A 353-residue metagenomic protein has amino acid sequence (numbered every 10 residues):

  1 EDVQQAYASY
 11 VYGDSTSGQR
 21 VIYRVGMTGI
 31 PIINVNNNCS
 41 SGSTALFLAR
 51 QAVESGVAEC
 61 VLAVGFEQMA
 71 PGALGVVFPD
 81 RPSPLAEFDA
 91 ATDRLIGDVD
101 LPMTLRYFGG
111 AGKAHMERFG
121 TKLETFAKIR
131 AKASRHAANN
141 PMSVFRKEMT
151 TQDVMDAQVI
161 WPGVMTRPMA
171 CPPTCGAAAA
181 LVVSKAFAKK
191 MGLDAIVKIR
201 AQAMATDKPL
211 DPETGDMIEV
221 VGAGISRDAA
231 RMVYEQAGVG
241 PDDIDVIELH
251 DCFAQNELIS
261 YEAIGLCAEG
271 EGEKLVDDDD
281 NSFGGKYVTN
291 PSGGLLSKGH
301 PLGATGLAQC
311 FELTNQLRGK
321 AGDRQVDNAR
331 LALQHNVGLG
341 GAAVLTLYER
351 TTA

Functional and structural regions predicted by a protein language model:
E1-V3, H115-G120, K189, A229-D243: Phosphate/pyrophosphate-binding loops at sites that engage ATP/ADP/AMP, CoA/4′-phosphopantetheine, polyphosphate
D2-S9, P31-N37, V61-F66, E124-A131 (+5 more regions): Beta-strand segments within the central parallel beta-sheet cores of soluble alpha/beta enzyme folds
Y10-V61, Q68-L95, D100-Y107, F145-P172 (+3 more regions): Conserved catalytic cysteine-centered active-site region of acyl-thioester-dependent Claisen-condensing enzymes
G13-I22, P209-G215, D251-K274, G285 (+2 more regions): Short glycine/threonine-rich loop-to-helix capping motif typified by GTGT followed within a few residues by an Asp-Pro
N37-E67, L105-N139, A180-A186, P301-A321: Active-site-proximal alpha-helical scaffold in enzymes
A45, A49, V53, A179 (+5 more regions): Stable alpha-helical structural segments in soluble proteins, enriched in small hydrophobic residues
R94-L95, K128, I160-D228, M232 (+5 more regions): Condensing-enzyme catalytic core mediating Claisen C-C bond formation in acyl metabolism
E219-A254, A263, L295-K298: Extended C-terminal subregions enriched in glycine
